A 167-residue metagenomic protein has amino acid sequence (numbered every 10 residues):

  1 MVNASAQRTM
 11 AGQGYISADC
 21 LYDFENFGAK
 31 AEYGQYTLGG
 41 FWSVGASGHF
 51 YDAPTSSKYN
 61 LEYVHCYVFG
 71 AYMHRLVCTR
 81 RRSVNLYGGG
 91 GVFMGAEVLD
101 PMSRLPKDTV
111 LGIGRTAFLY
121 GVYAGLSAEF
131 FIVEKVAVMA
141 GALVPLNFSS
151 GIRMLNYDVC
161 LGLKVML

Functional and structural regions predicted by a protein language model:
M1-A11: Cleavable N-terminal export/targeting peptides
M10-F24, A29, F41-D52, V138-F148: Transmembrane beta-strand segments that form the barrel wall of outer-membrane beta-barrel proteins
Q13-Y15, N26-G28, H65-F69, L119-Y123 (+1 more regions): Transmembrane beta-barrel architecture of outer-membrane proteins
L21-D23, K58-H65, L111-F118, G151-N156: Replace "Gram-negative outer membrane beta-barrel proteins" with "bacterial and organellar outer membrane beta-barrel
E32-K107, I132, V136, V165-L167: Gram-negative (and chloroplast) outer-membrane scaffold detector with strong preference for beta-barrel transmembrane
S47-G48, A53-P54, E97-V98, M102-R104 (+5 more regions): Outer-membrane beta-barrel domain signature
L119-L126, F130, A140: Acidic, glycine-rich flexible loop segments
L155-L167: Outer-membrane beta-barrel "beta-signal"
